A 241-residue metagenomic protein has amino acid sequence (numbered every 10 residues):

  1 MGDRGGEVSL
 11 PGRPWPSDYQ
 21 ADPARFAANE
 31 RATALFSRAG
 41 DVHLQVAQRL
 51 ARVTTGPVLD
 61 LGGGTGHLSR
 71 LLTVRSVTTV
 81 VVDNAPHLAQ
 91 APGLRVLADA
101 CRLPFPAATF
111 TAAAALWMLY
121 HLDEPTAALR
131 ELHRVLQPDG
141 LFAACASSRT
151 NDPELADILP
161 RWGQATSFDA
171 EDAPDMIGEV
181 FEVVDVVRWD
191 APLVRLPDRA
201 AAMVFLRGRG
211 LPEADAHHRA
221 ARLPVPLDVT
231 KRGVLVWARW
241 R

Functional and structural regions predicted by a protein language model:
G2-T54, H67: Conserved class I S-adenosyl-L-methionine
T33, A39, H67, A165 (+1 more regions): Conserved Class I S-adenosyl-L-methionine
P57-R102: Class I SAM-dependent methyltransferase SAM/SAH-binding core
A114: A conserved beta-strand element that flanks and buttresses the S-adenosyl-L-methionine
W117-M118: Short catalytic micro-motifs in class I SAM-dependent methyltransferases
T126-P138: A short glycine-rich, Lys/Arg-flanked "PGG" loop and its adjoining helix->strand segment in the class I
L141-F168: Conserved class I S-adenosyl-L-methionine
